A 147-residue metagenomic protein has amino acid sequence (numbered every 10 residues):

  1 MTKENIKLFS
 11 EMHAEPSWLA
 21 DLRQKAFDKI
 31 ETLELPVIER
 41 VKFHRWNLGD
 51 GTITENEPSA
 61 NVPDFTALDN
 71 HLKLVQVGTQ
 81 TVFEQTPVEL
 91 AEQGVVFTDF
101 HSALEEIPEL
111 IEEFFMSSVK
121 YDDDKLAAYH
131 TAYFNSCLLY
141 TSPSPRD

Functional and structural regions predicted by a protein language model:
M1-S142, R146: Glycine-rich and polybasic anion-binding loops at the starts of cofactor/ligand-binding domains
